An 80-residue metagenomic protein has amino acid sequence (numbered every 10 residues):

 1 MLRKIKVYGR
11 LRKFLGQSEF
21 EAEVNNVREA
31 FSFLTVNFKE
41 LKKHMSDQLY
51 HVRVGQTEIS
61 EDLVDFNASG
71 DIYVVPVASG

Functional and structural regions predicted by a protein language model:
M1-G80: Ubiquitin-like/PB1-type beta-grasp interaction modules and other compact soluble beta-rich domains
